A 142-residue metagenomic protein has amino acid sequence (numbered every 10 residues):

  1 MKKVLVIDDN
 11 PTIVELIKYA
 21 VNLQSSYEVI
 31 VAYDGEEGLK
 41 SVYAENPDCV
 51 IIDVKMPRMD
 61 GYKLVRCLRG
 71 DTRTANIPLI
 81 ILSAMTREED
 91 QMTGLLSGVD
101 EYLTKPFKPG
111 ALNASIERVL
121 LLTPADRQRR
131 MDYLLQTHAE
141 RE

Functional and structural regions predicted by a protein language model:
P11-I30: Two-component/phosphorelay signaling modules centered on CheY-like receiver
V31-C49: Acidic, metal-coordinating helix/loop segments flanking the phosphotransfer/catalytic sites of two-component signaling
M56: Receiver (REC) domain active-site loop signature in two-component systems and cognate sites in sensor histidine kinases
F107-E117: C-terminal output helix
P124-E142: CheY-like receiver
